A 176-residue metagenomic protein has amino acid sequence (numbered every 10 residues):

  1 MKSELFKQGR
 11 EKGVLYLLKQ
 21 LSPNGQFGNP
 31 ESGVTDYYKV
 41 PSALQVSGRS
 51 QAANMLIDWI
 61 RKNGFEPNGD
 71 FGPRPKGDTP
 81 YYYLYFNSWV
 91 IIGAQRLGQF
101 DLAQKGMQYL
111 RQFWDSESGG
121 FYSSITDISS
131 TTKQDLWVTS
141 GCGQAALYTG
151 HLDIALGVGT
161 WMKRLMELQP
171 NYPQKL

Functional and structural regions predicted by a protein language model:
M1: Carbohydrate-active enzyme catalytic cores, enriched for enzymes that act on polyanionic acidic polysaccharides
E4-G25, R49-D70, Q99-Y122, H151-K175: Long, well-ordered core segments of solenoidal/helical folds
P23-N24, D36, A43, P73 (+2 more regions): A near-ubiquitous, low-amplitude feature marking generic local secondary-structure context
F27-N29: Short, recurring structural edge motifs at helix starts
E31-V46, A53-L56, T79-R96, T132-Y148: Well-ordered alpha-helical segments within folded domains of soluble proteins
F71-D78, S123-S129, L176: Short linear capping/connector segments at secondary-structure termini
D115-T132, T139-Q144, Y148-T149, A155: A generic hydrophobic-segment detector
